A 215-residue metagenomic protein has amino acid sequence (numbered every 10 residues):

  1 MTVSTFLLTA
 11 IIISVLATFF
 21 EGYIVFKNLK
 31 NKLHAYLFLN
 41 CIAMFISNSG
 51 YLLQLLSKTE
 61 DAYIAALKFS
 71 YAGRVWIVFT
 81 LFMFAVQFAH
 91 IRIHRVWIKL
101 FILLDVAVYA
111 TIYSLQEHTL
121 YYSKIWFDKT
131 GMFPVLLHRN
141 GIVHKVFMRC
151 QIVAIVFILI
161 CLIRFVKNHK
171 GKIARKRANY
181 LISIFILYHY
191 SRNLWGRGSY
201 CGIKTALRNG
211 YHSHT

Functional and structural regions predicted by a protein language model:
T2-T18, L29-S123, N140-V156, I203-H214: Individual alpha-helical transmembrane segments in multi-pass integral membrane proteins
L8-I11, L52, K172-T215: Interfacial "cap-and-anchor" motif at the non-cytosolic start of specific transmembrane alpha-helices
F19-L29, A85, I163-N168: C-terminal ends of transmembrane helices
A89-I93, K167-I173: Solvent-exposed, extracytoplasmic
Y121-W126, K172-A174: Short, Lys/Arg-enriched, Gly/Pro-containing loop segments at transmembrane-helix junctions of multi-pass membrane
W126-H144: Juxtamembrane membrane-water interface segments that cap and precede transmembrane helices
Q151-H169: Transmembrane alpha-helical segments in integral membrane proteins
